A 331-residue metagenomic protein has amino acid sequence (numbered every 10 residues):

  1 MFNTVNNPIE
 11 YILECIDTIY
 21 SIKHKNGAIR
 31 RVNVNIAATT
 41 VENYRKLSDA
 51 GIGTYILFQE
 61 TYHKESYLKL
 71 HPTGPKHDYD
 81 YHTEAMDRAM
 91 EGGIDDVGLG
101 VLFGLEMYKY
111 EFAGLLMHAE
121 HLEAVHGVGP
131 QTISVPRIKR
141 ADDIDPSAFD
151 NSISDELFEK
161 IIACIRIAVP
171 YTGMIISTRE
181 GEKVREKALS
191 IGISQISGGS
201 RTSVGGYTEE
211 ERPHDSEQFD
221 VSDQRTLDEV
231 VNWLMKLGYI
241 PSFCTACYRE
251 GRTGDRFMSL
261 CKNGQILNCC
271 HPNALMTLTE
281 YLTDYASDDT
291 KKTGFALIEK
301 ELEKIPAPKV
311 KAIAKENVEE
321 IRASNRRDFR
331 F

Functional and structural regions predicted by a protein language model:
M1-A89, D96-G98, F103, G127-S134: Core AdoMet radical
T4-N7, Y11, M107, E111 (+5 more regions): Catalytic cores of large soluble enzymes that bind and process phosphate-bearing ligands
I9-S21, K46-T54, Y108-H126, S154-E156 (+2 more regions): Short, electropositive alpha-helical surface patch
L13-I36, S48, G53, L157-T178 (+3 more regions): Mobile, glycine- and charge-enriched loop segments and immediately flanking short secondary-structure elements within
T18, K46, R88-E91, C164 (+2 more regions): Alpha-helical scaffold elements within enzyme catalytic domains, especially in hydrolases
G53-T54, Q59, D80-I144, D155-K183 (+3 more regions): Conserved C-terminal portion of the radical SAM core fold that forms the substrate/S-adenosylmethionine-binding
L70-K76, S147-N151, S216: Short glycine-enriched, charge-decorated loop/helix-capping segments at active-site entrances that position
E186-S194, S200-F331: Radical SAM enzyme core and accessory elements
